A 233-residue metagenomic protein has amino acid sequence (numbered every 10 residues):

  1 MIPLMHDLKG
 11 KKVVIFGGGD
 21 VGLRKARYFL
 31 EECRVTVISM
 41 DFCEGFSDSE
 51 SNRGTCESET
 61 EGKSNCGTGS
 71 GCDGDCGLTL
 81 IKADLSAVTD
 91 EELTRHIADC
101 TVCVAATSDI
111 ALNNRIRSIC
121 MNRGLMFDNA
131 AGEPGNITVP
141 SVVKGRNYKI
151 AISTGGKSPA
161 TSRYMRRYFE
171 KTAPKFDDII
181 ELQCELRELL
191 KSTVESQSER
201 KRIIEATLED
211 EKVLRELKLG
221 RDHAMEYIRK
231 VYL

Functional and structural regions predicted by a protein language model:
M1-R53, C66: Hydrophobic, well-ordered beta-alpha structural blocks that scaffold small-molecule cofactor pockets
T36, C100-I110, Y148-G156, F169-E170: Short beta-strand and adjoining strand-loop segment in the mid-core of the Rossmann-like NAD(P)-dependent dehydrogenase
L78-D84: Conserved SAM-binding strand-loop segment of SAM-dependent methyltransferases
V88-A98: Short amphipathic alpha-helix with an adjacent loop that forms part of the alpha/beta core around
V102-T107, N113-V139: ADP-ribose/adenylate-binding Rossmann-like module
F127-D177: E1/E1-like adenylate-forming module used to activate ubiquitin-like modifiers and sulfur-carrier proteins
G156-L233: An accessory alpha-helical subdomain
